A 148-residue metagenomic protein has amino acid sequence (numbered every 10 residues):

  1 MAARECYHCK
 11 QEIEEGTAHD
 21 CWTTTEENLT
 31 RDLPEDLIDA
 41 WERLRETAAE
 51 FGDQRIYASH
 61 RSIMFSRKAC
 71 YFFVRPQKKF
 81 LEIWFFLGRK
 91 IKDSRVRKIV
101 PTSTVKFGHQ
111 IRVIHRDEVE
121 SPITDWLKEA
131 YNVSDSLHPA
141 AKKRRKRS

Functional and structural regions predicted by a protein language model:
M1-S148: Charge-dense, helix-prone N-terminal extensions
